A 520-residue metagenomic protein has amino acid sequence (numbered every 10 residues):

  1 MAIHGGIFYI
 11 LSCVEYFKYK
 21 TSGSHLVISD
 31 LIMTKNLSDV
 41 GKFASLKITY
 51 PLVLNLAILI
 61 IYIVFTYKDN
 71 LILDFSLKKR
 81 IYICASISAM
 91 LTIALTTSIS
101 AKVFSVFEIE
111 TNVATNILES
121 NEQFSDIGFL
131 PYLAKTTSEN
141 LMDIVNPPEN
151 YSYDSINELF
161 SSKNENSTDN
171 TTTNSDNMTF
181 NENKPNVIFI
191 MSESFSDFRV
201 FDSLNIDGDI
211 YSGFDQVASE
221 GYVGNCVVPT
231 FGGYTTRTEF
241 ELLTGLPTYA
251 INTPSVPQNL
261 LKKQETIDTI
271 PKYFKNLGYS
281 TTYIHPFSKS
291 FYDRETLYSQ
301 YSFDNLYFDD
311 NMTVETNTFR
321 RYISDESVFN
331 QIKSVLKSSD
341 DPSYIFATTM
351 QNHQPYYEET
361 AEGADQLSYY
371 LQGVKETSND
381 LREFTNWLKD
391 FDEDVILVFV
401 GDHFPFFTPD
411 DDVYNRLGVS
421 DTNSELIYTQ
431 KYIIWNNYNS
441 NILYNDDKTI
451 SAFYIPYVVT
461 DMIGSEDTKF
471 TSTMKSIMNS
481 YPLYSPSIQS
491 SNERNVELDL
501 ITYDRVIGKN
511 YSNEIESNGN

Functional and structural regions predicted by a protein language model:
M1-F124: Transmembrane and membrane-interface helices of multi-pass, inner-membrane envelope-modifying transferases
E15-V27, T49, P148-S152, F308 (+2 more regions): A diffuse structural propensity rather than consistent per-protein peaks
S22, D30-K42, Y50, P131-A134 (+3 more regions): Short alpha-helical interface patches
L31-T34, D126-L130, S138, Y153 (+3 more regions): Alpha-helix initiation and N-capping motif
N36-S45, L118-S125, A134-E149, F160 (+7 more regions): Generic secondary-structure transition motif, activating predominantly at the C-termini of alpha-helices
D74-S76, S152, T468: Ser/Thr-centered flexible coil motifs
S98-F189: Membrane-interface segments at or immediately adjacent to transmembrane helices that form the boundary between
E165, D169, T173-P185, I190-S192 (+1 more regions): Solvent-exposed soluble domains appended to multi-pass membrane proteins
